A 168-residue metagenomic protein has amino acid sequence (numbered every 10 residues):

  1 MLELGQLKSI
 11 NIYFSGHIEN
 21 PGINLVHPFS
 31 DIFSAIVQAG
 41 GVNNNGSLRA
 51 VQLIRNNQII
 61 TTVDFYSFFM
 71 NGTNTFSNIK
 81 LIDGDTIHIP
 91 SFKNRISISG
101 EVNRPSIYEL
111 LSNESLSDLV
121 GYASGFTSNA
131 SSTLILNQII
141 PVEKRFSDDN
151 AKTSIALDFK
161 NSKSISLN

Functional and structural regions predicted by a protein language model:
M1-N168: Ser/Thr/Pro/Gly-biased, low-complexity, turn-/loop-rich segments that often occur immediately after N-terminal
